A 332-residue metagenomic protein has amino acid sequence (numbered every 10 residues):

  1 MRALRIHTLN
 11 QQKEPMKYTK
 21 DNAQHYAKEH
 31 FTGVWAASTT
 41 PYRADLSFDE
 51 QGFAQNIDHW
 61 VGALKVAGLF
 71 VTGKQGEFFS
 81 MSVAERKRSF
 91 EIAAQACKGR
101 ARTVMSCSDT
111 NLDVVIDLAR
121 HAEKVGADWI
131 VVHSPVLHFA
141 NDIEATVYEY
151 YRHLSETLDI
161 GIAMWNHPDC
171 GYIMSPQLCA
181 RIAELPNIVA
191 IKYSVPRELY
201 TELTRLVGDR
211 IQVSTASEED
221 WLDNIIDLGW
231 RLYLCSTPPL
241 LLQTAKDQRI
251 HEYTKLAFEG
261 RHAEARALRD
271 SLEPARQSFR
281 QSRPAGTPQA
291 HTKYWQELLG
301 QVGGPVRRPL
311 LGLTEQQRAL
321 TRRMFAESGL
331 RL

Functional and structural regions predicted by a protein language model:
A3-P15: Short, Lys/Arg-enriched N-terminal segments with co-localized hydrophobic residues within the first ~10-30 amino acids
K17-G171, L311: Active-site beta->alpha loop and helix N-cap motifs at the rims of alpha/beta catalytic domains
Y18-A23, H30-P41, H59-V66, G229-W230 (+1 more regions): C-terminal alpha-helical cap/extension of soluble enzyme domains
F53, F90, V115, Y200 (+2 more regions): A general structural signal for well-ordered alpha-helical segments in protein cores
R88, I92-A96, H121-V125, H153-L158 (+6 more regions): Alpha-helical structural signal in soluble globular domains
H153, P168-R276, R280-P284: Catalytic alpha/beta core domains of metabolic enzymes, predominantly
